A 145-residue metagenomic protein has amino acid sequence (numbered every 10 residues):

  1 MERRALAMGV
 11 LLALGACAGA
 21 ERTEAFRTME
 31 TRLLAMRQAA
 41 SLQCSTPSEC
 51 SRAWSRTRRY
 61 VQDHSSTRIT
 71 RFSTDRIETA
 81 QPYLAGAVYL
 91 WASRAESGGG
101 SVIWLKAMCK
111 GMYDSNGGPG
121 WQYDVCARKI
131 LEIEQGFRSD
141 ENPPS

Functional and structural regions predicted by a protein language model:
M1-A7: Bacterial N-terminal signal peptides that target proteins for export
A13-A16: C-terminal motif of bacterial Sec signal peptides marking the signal peptidase cleavage site
A18-S145: Ser/Thr-rich, low-complexity intrinsically disordered terminal regions
